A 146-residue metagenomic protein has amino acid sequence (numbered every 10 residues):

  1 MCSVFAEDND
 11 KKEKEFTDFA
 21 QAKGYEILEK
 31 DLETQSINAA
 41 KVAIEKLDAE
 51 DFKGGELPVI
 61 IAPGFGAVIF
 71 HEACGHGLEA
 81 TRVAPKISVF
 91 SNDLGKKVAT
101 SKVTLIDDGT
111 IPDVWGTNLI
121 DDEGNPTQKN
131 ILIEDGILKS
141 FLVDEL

Functional and structural regions predicted by a protein language model:
M1-L146: Active-site-adjacent "lid" and substrate-binding segments of diverse enzymatic cores
